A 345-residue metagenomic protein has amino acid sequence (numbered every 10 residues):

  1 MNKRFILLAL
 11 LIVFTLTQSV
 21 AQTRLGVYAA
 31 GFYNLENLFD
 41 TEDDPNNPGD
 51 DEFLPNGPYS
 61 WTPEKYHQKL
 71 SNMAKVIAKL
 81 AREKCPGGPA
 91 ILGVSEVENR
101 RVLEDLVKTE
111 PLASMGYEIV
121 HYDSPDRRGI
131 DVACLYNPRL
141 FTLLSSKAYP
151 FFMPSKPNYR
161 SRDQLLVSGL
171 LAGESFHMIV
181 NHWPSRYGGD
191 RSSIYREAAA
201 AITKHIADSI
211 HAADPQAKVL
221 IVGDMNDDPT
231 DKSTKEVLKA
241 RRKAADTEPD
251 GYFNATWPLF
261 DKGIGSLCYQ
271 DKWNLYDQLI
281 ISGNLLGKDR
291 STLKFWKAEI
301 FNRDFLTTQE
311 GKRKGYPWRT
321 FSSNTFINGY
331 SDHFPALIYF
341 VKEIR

Functional and structural regions predicted by a protein language model:
M1-L25: Bacterial Sec-dependent N-terminal signal peptides
S19-E110, V120-V132, R303-K314, W318 (+1 more regions): N-terminal, active-site-proximal structural segment of metallo-dependent hydrolase catalytic domains
Q22, S209-V219, D227-R345: Metal-dependent phosphoester-hydrolase catalytic domains
Y33-L35, W61-T62, Y66-K69, M73 (+7 more regions): Active-site beta-strand/loop signature of hydrolases that rely on acidic residues for catalysis
L35-F39, V97-R101, S124-R128, L140-T142 (+7 more regions): Solvent-exposed loop/turn segments at secondary-structure junctions within structured extracellular/periplasmic domains
N46-G49, E174-S192: Active-site His/acidic residue clusters
P55-Y66, G88-V94, H121-Y122, M153-S155 (+4 more regions): Second-shell loop/turn segments in exported
V97-H177, N181-W183: Structured beta-strand-rich core segments of catalytic domains in phosphoester-bond hydrolases
